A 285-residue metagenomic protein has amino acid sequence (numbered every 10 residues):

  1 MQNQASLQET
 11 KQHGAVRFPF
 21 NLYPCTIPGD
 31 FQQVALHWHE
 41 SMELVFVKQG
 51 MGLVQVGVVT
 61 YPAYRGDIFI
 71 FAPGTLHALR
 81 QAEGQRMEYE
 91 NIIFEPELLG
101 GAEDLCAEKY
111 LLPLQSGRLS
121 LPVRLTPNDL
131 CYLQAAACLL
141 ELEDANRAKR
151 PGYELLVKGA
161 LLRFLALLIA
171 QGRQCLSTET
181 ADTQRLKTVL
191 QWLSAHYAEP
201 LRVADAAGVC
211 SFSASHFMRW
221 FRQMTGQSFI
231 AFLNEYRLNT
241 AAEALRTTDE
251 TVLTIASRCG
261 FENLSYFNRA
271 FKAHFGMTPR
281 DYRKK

Functional and structural regions predicted by a protein language model:
Q2-C25, L76, R80-D144: A hydrophobic/aromatic-rich effector-binding and dimerization subdomain of bacterial HTH-type transcriptional regulators
L22-W38: Conserved short histidine dyad/triad with adjacent acidic residue
D30-F31, R65-G66, G74, E95-E97: Tight coil/turn sites that cap or link beta-strands
H37-V54, I70: Short, conserved beta-strand element in jelly-roll/cupin
V58-A72: Short acidic-glycine-tyrosine-enriched beta hairpin
L119, L125-T178, Q184: An amphipathic alpha-helical interaction segment
C131-Q134, A181-V189, T225, N234-R237: N-terminal positioning helix adjacent to the helix-turn-helix/winged-helix DNA-binding module
L167-R173, Q191-N239, R246, E250 (+1 more regions): Basic/polar phosphate-binding segments, predominantly the helix-turn-helix DNA-binding elements of transcriptional
